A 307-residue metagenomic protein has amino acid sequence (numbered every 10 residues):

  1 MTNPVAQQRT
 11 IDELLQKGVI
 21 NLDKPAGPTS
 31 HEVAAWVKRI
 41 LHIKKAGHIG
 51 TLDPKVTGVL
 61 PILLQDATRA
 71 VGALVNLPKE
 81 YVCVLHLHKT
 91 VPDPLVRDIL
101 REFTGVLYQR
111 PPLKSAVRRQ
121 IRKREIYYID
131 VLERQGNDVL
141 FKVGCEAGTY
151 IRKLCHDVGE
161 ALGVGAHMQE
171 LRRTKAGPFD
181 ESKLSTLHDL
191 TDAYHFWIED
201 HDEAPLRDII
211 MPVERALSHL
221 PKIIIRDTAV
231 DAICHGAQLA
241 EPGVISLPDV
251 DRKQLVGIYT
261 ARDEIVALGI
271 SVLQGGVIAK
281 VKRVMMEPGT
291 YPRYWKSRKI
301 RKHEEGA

Functional and structural regions predicted by a protein language model:
M1-I49, I121, D138, A161 (+1 more regions): Accessory RNA 3′-end/elbow-binding domains used by RNA modification enzymes
M1-S185: RNA pseudouridine synthases
